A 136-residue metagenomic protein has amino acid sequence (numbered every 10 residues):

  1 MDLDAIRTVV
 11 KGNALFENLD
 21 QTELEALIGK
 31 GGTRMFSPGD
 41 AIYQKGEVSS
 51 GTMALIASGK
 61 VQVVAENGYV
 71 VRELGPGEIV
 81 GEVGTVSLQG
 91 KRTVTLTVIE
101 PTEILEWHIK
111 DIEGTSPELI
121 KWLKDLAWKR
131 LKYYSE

Functional and structural regions predicted by a protein language model:
M1-R7, D40-S49, L131-Y133: Short N-terminal helix-initiation segments at or just after the protein's N-terminus
M1-T22: A short, N-terminal "cap"/entry segment at the start of jelly-roll beta-barrel domains of the cupin/DSBH fold
N18-P38, K91, I99: Short proline/glycine- and basic residue-enriched helix-capping loop/turn segments at helix->loop/beta transitions
E23-L24, K91-T95, I109-E136: A small-molecule sensor/coupling module
L27, V64, E82-V83, W107 (+1 more regions): Residues that scaffold the ATP/ADP-binding catalytic core of kinase and kinase-like folds
T33, I104-E106: Conserved hydrophobic/aromatic beta-strand scaffold that supports enzyme active sites
D40-P101: Cyclic nucleotide-binding regulatory domains
E100-I104, S135: Flexible, surface-exposed loop/linker segments and immediately adjacent secondary-structure boundaries
